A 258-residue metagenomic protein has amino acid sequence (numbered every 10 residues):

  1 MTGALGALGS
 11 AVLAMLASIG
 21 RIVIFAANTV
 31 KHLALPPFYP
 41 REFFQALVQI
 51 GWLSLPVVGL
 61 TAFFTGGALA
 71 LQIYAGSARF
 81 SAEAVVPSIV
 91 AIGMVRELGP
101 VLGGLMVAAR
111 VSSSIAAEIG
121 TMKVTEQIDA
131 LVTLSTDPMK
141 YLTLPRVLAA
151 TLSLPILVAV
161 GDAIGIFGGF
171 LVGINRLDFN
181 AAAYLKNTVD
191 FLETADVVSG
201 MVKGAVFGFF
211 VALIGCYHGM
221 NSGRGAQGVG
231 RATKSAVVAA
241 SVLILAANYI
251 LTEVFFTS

Functional and structural regions predicted by a protein language model:
M1-R41, H218-G223: Short, membrane-interfacial amphipathic segments enriched in basic
A46-L102, M106: Active-site cofactor/substrate anionic-group-binding motifs, chiefly glycine- and Lys/Arg-rich phosphate-binding loops
G51, L55, G59, L98 (+4 more regions): Selective transmembrane-helix segments that form parts of the transport pathway or gating/packing helices in multipass
G59-F63, T151, P155, A159 (+7 more regions): Generic alpha-helical transmembrane segments of integral inner-membrane proteins, especially permease/transport modules
Q72-V95, A163-A205, F209, L213-S235 (+1 more regions): Membrane-interfacial helix-loop-helix connectors in multipass membrane proteins
V86-D129, I214: Hydrophobic alpha-helical transmembrane segments of multi-pass membrane transport proteins
I119-L144, A226-V229: Short cytoplasmic-facing helical segments at TM-TM junctions of multi-pass membrane proteins
V229, S235-T252: Final/C-terminal transmembrane alpha-helix of multipass membrane proteins
